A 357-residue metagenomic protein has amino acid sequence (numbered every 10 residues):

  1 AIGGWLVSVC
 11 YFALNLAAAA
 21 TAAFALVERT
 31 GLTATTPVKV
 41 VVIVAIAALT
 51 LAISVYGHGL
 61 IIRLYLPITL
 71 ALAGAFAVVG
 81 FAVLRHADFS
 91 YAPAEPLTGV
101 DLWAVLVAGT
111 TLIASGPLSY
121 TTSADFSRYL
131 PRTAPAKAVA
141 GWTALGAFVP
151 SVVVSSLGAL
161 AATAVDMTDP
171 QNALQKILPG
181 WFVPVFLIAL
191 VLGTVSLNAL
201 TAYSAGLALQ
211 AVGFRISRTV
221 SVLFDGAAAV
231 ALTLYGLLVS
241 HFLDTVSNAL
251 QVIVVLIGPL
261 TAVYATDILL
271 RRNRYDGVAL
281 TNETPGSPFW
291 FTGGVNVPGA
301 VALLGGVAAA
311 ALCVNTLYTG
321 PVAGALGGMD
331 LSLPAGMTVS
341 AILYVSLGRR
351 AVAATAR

Functional and structural regions predicted by a protein language model:
A1, R29-Y56, L70-F81, I113-T121 (+3 more regions): Transmembrane alpha-helical segments of multi-pass small-molecule transport proteins
A1-L32, T194-A211: Hydrophobic transmembrane alpha-helices that form the core helical bundles of multi-pass secondary transporters
A20-F24, R29, A71-E95, I113-P117 (+3 more regions): Hydrophobic alpha-helical segments and their helix-loop junctions in multi-pass secondary transporters
T21, A25-T30, A45-I68, D125-R132 (+4 more regions): Membrane-water interface regions at transmembrane-helix termini and the short interhelical loops of multi-pass membrane
Y56-P67, T121-V149, M167-A173, T201-T219 (+2 more regions): Hydrophobic, small-residue-rich membrane helices and short re-entrant helix-turn-helix hairpins that build
A71, L260-L343: C-terminal membrane-solvent junction of multi-pass transporters and transport-like membrane proteins
G80-H86, E95-A161, G180-A199, F291-A310: Hydrophobic, membrane-embedded alpha-helices of multi-pass small-molecule transporters
V153-N198, R215, L234-V255: TM-loop-TM module centered on a large, flexible mid-protein loop between adjacent transmembrane helices in multi-pass
